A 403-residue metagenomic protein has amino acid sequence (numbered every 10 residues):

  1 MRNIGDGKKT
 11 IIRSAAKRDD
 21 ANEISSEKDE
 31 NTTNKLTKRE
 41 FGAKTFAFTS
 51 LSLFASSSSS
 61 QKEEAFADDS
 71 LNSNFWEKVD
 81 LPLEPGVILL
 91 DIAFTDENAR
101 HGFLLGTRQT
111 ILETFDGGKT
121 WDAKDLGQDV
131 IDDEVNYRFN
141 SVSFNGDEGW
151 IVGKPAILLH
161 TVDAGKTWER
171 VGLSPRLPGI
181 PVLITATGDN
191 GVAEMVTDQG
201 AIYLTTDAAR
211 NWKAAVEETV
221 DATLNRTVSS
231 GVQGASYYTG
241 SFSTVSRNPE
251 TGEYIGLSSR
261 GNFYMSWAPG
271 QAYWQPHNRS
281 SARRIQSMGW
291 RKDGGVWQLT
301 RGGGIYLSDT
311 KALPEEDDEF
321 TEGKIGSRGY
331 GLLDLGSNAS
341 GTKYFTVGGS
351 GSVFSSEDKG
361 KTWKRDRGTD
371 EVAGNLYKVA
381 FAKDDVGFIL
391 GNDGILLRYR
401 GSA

Functional and structural regions predicted by a protein language model:
M1-L36: N-terminal secretory signal peptides
I11, N22-E23, T49, L53 (+1 more regions): Intrinsic disorder/low-complexity segments
L36-S50, Q61-A403: Residue-level hotspots at or immediately adjacent to binding/recognition sites across diverse folds
F54-S58: Short hydrophobic alpha-helical membrane-entry/anchor segments
